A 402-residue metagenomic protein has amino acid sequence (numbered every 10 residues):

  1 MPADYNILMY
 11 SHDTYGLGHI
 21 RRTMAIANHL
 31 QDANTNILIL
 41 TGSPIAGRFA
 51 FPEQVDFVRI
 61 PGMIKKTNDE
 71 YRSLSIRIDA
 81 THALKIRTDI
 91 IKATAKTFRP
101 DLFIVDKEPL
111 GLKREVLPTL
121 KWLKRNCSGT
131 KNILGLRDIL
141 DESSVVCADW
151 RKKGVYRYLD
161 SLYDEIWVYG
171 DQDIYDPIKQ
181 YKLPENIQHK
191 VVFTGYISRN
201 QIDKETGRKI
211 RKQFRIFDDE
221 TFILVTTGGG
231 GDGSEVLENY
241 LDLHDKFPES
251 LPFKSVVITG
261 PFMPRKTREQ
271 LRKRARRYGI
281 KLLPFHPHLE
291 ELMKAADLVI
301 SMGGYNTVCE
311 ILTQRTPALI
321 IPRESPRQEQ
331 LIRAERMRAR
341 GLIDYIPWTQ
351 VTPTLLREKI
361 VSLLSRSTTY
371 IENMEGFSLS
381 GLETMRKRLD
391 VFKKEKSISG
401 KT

Functional and structural regions predicted by a protein language model:
A3-T14, H29-H82, I86-T88: Conserved nucleotide-sugar phosphate-binding/catalytic loop shared by glycosyltransferases and other
S11-M24, G233-S234: A short, glycine/small-residue-rich beta-strand->loop->alpha-helix junction that serves as a flexible
A27, R199-L298, L331, T349-Q350: Donor-nucleotide binding loops and adjacent catalytic segments primarily of GT-B fold Leloir glycosyltransferases
I91-K113: Short N-terminal targeting/anchoring amphipathic segment
R137-S234, R265: A nucleotide-sugar donor-handling region in carbohydrate enzymes
P287-I332: A donor-sugar binding/catalytic signature common to diverse glycosyltransferases and related nucleotide-sugar
S325-K359: Change "using UDP/GDP/dTDP sugars" to "using nucleotide sugars
S362-S365, F377-T402: C-terminal alpha-helical cap of glycosyltransferases
